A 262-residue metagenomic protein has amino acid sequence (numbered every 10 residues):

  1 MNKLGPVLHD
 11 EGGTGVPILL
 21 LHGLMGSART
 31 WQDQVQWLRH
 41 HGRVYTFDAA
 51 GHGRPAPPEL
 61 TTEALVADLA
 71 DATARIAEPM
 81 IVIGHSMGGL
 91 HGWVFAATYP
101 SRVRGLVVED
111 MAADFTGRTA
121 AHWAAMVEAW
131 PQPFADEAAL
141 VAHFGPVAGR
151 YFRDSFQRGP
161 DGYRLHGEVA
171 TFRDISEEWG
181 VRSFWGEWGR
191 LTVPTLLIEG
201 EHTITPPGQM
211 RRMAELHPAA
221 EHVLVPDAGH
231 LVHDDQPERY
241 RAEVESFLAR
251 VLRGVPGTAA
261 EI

Functional and structural regions predicted by a protein language model:
M1-I18, Q36-R43, A77-P79, R104 (+1 more regions): Alpha/beta-hydrolase fold catalytic core
G5, G12, Q32-Q36, Y45-G84 (+1 more regions): Active-site loop/oxyanion-hole signature of alpha/beta-hydrolase fold enzymes
T14-G15, G23-G26, S86: Active-site glycine-rich loops that stabilize anionic/oxyanionic intermediates across multiple enzyme folds
G84, G88, G92: Gly/Ala-rich beta-loop-alpha elbow adjacent to hydrolase catalytic centers
W93-A97, R104-F134: Flexible "cap/lid" loop of the alpha/beta hydrolase fold
A121, A135-E187: Conserved alpha/beta-hydrolase catalytic His-Asp/Glu region
G162-L216, E221: Conserved serine/cysteine hydrolase catalytic core
A228-R241: Catalytic histidine-centered segment of alpha/beta-hydrolase-like enzymes
